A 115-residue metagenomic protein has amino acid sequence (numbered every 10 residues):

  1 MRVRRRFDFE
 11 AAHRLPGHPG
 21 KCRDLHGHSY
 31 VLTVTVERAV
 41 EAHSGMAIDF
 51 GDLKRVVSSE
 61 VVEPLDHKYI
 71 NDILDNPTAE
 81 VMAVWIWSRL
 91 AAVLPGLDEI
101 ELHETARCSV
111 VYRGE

Functional and structural regions predicted by a protein language model:
M1-E115: Charge-rich, low-complexity N-terminal segments
